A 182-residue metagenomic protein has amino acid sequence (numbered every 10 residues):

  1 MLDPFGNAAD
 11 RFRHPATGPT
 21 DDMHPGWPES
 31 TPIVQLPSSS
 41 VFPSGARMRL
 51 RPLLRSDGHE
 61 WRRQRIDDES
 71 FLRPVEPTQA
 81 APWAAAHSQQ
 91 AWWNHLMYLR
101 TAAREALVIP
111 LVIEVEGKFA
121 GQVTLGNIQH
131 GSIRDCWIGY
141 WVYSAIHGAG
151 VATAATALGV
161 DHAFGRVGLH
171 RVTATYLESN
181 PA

Functional and structural regions predicted by a protein language model:
M1-A145: GNAT-family acyltransferases
V75, T156, T173-A174: Residue-level detector of family-conserved "landmark" positions at structurally sensitive sites
Y140-V142, G148-G165, P181: Conserved acetyl-CoA-binding loop-helix of GNAT-fold acetyltransferases
G165-T175: Conserved GNAT acetyl-CoA-binding A-motif
A174-A182: Conserved beta-strand-loop-alpha-helix junction that forms the acyl-donor binding cleft
